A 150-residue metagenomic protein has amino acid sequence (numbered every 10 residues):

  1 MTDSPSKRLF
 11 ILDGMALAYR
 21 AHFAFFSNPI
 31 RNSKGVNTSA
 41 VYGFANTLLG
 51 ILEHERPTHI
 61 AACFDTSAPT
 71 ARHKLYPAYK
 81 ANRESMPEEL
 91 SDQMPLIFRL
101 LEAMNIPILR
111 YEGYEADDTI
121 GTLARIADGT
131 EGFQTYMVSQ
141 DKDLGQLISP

Functional and structural regions predicted by a protein language model:
T2-V138, K142-P150: Noncatalytic, basic helical substrate-engagement surface that gates or grips nucleic-acid strands
